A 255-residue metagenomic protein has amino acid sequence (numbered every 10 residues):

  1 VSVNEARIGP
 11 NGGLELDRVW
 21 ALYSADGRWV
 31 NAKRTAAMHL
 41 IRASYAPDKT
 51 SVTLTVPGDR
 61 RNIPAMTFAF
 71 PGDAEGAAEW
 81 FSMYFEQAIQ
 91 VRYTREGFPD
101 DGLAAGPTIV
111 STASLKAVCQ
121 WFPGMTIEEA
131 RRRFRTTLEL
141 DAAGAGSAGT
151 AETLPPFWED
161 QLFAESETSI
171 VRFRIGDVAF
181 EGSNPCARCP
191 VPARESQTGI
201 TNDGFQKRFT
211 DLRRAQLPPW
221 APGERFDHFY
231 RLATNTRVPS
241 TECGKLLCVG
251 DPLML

Functional and structural regions predicted by a protein language model:
V1-L255: Metal-cofactor-dependent catalytic cores
